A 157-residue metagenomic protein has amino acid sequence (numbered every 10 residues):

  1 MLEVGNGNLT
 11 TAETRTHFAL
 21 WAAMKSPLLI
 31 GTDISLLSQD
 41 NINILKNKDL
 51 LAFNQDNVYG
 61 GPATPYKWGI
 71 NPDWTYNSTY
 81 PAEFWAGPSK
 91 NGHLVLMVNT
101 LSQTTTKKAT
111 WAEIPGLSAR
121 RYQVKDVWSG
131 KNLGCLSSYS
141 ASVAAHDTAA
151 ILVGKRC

Functional and structural regions predicted by a protein language model:
M1-D33: Glycan-recognition surfaces
E13-T16, L117, A144: Active-site-proximal structural scaffolding
A19-L20, D33-S78, A86, T105-T106: Active-site-proximal helices and loops of the catalytic beta/alpha 8
W21-M24, L29-G31, Y76-L117: Carbohydrate-binding surface patches
S35, T100-Q103, S129, R156: Short, glycine-/Ser/Thr-/acidic-enriched flexible segments
V95, V124, H146: Hydrophobic, well-ordered secondary-structure elements that form the walls of internal hydrophobic environments
A112-G130: Solvent-exposed beta-hairpin/edge-strand motifs
G134-C157: C-terminal beta-strand-rich structural cap/linker in extracellular carbohydrate-active enzymes
